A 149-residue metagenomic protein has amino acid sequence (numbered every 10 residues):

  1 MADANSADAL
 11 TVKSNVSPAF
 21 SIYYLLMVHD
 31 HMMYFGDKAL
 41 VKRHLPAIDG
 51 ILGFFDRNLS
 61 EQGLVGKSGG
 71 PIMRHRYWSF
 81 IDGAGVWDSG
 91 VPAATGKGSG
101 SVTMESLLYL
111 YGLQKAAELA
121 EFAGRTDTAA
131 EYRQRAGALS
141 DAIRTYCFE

Functional and structural regions predicted by a protein language model:
M1-A4, Y34-L107, A120-E149: Active-site acid/base region of carbohydrate-active enzymes
N5-S6, S21: Membrane-interface coil-to-helix junctions
V12-K13: Conserved, well-structured interaction surfaces
P18-D30, V102-A117: Well-ordered alpha-helical segments within folded domains of soluble proteins
